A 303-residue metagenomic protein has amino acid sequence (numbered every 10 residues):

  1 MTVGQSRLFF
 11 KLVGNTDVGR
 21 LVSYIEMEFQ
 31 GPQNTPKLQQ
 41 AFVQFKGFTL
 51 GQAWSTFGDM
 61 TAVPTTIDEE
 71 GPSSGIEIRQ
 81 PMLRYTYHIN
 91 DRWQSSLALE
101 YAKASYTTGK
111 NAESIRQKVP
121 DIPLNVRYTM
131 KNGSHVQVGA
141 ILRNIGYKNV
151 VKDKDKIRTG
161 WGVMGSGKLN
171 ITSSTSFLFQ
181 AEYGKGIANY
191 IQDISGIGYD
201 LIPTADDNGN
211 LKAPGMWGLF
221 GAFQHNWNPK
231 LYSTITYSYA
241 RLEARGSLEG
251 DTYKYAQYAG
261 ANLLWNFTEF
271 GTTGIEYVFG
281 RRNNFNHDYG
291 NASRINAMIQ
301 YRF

Functional and structural regions predicted by a protein language model:
M1-A104, K118, P123, R127-K131 (+2 more regions): Outer membrane beta-barrel
M1-V3, N34-L38, S74-I78, I115-D121 (+4 more regions): Transmembrane beta-barrel outer-membrane domains
K11-I25, A140-I145, I157-T172, G274 (+2 more regions): Transmembrane beta-barrel strand/turn architecture of Gram-negative outer membrane proteins
N15, E28-P32, F57-D59, P64-E69 (+6 more regions): Sequence/structural signature of outer-membrane beta-barrel proteins
L21-I25, F48-L50, S95-L97, S134-V138 (+6 more regions): Transmembrane beta-strands of outer-membrane beta-barrel proteins
G31, G71-S73, Y85, A112-S114 (+6 more regions): Outer-membrane beta-barrel proteins
T129-S247, T252-Y253: Detector for outer-membrane/organellar transmembrane beta-barrel domains, recognizing the amphipathic beta-strand
W265-F267, N291-F303: Outer-membrane beta-barrel "beta-signal"
